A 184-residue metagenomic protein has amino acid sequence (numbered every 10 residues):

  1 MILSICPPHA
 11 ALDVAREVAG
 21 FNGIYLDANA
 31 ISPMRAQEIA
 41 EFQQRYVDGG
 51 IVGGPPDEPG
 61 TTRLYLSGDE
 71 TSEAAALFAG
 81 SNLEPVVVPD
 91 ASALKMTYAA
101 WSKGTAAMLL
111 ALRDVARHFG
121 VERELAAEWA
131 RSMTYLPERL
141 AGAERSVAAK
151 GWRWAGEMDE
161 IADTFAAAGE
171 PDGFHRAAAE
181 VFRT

Functional and structural regions predicted by a protein language model:
M1-I2, R45, E84, E122 (+1 more regions): Residue-level detector of anion-binding/catalytic polar loops
M1-M34: Rossmann-like NAD(P)-binding element
P7-E17, G80-V86, E128-R131: Short, composition-biased local secondary-structure segments
A11, I31-K103: Rossmann-fold dinucleotide-binding core
L94-T184: Helical "substrate-binding/catalytic lid" subdomain of Rossmann-like NAD(P)-dependent dehydrogenases/reductases
